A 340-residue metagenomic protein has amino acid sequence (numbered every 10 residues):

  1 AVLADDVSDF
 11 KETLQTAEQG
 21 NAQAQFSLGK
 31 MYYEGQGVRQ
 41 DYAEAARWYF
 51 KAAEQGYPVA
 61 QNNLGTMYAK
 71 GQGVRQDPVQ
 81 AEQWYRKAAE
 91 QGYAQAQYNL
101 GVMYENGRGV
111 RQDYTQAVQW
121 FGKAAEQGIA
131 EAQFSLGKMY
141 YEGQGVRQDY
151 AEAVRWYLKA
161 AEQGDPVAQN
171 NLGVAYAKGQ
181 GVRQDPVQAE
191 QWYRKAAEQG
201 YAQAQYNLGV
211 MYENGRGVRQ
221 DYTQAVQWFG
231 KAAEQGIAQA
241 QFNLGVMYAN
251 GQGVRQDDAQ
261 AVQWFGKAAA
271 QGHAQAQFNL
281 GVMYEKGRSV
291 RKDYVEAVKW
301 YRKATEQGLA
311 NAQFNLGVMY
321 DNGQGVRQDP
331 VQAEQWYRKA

Functional and structural regions predicted by a protein language model:
A4-Y32: N-terminal segments that cap or nucleate solenoid repeat domains
T16, K51-A52, K87-A88, K123-A124 (+6 more regions): Canonical positions in the second alpha-helix
E18-N21, E34-Q36, D41, Y49 (+24 more regions): Short helix-capping/linker turns of helical repeat alpha-solenoids
S27-E34, N63-K70, N99-N106, S135-E142 (+5 more regions): Hydrophobic face of amphipathic alpha-helices that form TPR/SEL1-like repeat modules and related alpha-solenoid
Q328-A340: Low-complexity/repetitive intrinsically disordered segments
